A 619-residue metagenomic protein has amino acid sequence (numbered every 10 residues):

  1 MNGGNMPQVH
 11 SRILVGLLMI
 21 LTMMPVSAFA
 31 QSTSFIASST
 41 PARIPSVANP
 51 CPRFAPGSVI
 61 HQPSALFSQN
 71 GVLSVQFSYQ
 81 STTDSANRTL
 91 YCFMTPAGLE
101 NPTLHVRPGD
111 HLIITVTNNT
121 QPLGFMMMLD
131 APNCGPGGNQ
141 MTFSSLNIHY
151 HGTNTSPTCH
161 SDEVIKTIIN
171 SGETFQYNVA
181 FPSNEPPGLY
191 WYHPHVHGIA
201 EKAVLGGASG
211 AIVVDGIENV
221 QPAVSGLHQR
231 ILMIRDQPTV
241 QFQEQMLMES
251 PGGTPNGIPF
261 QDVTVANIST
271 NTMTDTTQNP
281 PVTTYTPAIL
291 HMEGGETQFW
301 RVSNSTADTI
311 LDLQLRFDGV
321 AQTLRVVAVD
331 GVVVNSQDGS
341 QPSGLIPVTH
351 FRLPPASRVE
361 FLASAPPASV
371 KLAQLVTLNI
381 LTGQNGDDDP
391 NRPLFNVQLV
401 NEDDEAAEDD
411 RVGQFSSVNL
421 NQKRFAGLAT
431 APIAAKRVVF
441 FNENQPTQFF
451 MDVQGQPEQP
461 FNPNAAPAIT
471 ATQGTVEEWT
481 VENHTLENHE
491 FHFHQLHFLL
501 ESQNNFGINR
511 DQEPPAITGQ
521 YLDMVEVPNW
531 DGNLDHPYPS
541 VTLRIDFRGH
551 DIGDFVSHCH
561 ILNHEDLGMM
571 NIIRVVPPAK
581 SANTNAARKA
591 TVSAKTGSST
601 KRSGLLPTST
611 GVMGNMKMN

Functional and structural regions predicted by a protein language model:
G4-V15: Bacterial N-terminal signal peptides that target proteins for export
V15-P25: Bacterial N-terminal signal peptides
A30-I168, T174-Q176, E244, M248-W300 (+7 more regions): N-terminal, post-signal-peptide metal-ligating segments of extracellular/periplasmic oxidoreductases, dominated by
N119-M126, G137-V220, S343-D403, T485-H489 (+1 more regions): Extracellular/periplasmic metallocenter environments
T155-N170, I234-V418: Histidine- and aromatic-rich segments of cupredoxin/plastocyanin-like copper-binding domains
D215-R230, E402-A431, P578-A590: Low-complexity, Pro/Ser/Thr- and charge-rich linker/hinge segments at domain boundaries
F317-V334, H484-Q520, L562-E565, R574-A579: Active/binding-pocket-proximal capping segment
F425-T430, R437-L500, D523-H558: C-terminal substrate/ligand-recognition segments
